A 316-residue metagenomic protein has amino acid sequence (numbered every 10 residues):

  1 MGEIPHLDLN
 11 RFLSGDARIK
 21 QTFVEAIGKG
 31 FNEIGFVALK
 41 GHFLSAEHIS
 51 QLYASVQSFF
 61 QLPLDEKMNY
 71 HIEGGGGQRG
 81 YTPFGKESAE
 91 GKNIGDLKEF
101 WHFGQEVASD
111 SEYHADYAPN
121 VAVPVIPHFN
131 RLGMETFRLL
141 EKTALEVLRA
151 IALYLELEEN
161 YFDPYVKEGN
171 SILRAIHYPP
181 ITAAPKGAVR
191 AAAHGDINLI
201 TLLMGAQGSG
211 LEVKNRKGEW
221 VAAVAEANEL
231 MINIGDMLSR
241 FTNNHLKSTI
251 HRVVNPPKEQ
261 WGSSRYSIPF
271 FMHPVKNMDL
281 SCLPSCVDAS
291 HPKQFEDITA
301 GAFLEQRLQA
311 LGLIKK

Functional and structural regions predicted by a protein language model:
M1-K316: Peripheral, non-catalytic segments flanking oxidoreductase cores
